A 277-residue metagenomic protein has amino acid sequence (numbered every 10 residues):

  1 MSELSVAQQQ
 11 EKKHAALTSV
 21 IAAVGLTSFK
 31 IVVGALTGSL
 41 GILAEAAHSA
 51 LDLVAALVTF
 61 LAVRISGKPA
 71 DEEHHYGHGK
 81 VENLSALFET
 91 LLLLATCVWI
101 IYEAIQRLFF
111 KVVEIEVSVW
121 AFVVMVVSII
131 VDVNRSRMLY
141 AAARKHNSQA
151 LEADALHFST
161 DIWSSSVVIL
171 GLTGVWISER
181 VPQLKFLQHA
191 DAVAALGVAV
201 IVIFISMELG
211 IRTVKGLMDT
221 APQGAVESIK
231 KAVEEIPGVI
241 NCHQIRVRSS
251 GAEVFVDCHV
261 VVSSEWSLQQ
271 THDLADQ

Functional and structural regions predicted by a protein language model:
S2-I21, T37, G41, A47-Q277: Alpha-helical transmembrane segments and adjacent TM-loop junctions that form the membrane-embedded core of multi-pass
T18-K30: The first (N-terminal) embedded transmembrane alpha-helix
